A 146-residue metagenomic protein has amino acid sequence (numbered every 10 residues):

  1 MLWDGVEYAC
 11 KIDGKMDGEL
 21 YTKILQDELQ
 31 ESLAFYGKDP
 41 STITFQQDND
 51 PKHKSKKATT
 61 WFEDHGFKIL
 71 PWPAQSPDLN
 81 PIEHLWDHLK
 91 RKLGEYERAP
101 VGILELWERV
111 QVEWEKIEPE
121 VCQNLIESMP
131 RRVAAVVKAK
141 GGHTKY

Functional and structural regions predicted by a protein language model:
M1, N49, G66, P71-P73: Residues that form ligand- and interface-recognition hot spots within folded domains
M1-P40: Electropositive, glycine- and tryptophan-enriched low-complexity nucleic-acid-binding patches
L2-E7, D50-K52, S76: Short, solvent-exposed loop/turn segments at secondary-structure junctions
G14-G18, P51, Q75, L79 (+1 more regions): Amphipathic alpha-helical protein-protein interaction segments
L33-I43, E118-N124: Surface-exposed helix-capping loop/turn segments at secondary-structure junctions
D39-H53, L79-N80: Acidic/histidine-rich, metal-coordinating catalytic segments
I43-T44, K57, D64, I69: Preference for well-ordered, secondary-structure-rich cores of eukaryotic proteins
I82-Y146: C-terminal anion-handling pockets and recognition modules
